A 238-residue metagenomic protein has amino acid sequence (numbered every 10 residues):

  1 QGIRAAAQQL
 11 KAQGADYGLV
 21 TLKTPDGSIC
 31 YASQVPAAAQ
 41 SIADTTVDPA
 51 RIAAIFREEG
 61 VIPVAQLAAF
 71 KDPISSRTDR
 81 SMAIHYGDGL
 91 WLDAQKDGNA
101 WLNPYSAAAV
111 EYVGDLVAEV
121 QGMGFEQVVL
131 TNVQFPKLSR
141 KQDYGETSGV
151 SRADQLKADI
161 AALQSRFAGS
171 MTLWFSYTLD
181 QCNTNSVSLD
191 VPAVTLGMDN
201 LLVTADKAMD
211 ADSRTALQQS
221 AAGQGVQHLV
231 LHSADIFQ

Functional and structural regions predicted by a protein language model:
Q1, F70-A118: Active-site-adjacent "subsite" loops/lids of carbohydrate-active enzymes
I3, A7, P49-A54, V117-A118 (+3 more regions): Generic structural signal for well-ordered alpha-helices, preferentially at hydrophobic/aromatic core positions
R4-I29, E119-L130, A193-L202: Catalytic domains of carbohydrate-active enzymes, especially glycoside hydrolases
Q9-A12, R51-G60, D190-G197, Q219-Q224: Acidic (Asp/Glu)-rich catalytic clusters
A15-D16, R57-P63, G124-E126, F167-L173 (+1 more regions): Short, well-ordered coil/turn segments that N-cap beta-strands
D26-A68, L138-M171: Aromatic-lined substrate-binding rim segments of carbohydrate-active enzymes
I62-D72, V129-N132, V150-S188, D206 (+1 more regions): Aromatic-lined carbohydrate-recognition surfaces of secreted/lumenal glycan-active proteins
P192-Q238: Substrate-binding cleft of secreted/luminal carbohydrate-active enzymes
